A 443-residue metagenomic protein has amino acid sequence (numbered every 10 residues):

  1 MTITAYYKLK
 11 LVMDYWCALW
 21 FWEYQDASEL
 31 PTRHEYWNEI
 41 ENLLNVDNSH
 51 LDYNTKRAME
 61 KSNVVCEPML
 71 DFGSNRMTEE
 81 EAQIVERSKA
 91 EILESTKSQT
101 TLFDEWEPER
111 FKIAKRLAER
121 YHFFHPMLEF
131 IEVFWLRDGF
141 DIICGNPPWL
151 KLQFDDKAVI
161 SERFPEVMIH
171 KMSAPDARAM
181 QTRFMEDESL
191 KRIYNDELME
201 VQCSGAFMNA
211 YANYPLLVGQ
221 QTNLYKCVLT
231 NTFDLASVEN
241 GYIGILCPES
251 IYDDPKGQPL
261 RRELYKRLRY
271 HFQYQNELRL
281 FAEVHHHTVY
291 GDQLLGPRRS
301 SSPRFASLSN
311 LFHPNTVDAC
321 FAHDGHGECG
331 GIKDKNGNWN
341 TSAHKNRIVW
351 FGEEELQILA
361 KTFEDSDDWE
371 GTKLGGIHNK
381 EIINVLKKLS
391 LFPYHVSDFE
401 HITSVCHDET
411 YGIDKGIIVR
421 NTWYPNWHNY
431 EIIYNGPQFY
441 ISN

Functional and structural regions predicted by a protein language model:
M1-M127, V133-D141, L150-F207, Y211-P215 (+3 more regions): Polynucleotide-recognition surfaces of large bacterial nucleic-acid defense/processing enzymes
F123, Q221-K226: A conditional alpha-helix N-cap/helix-loop micro-motif detector
E129, L224-N231: Well-ordered alpha-helical segments embedded in enzymatic catalytic cores
I143-C144, I243: Hydrophobic beta-strand segment of the Class I
L216, E239-I243, R262, Q273: Catalytic cores of nucleotide-enabled group-transfer and carboxylate-activating enzymes in metabolic and assembly-line
D234, L260-K266: Short, surface-exposed basic-aromatic patches at helix termini and helix-loop junctions that form
C247-Y252, E277-L278: Conserved short loop/turn motifs at secondary-structure junctions
